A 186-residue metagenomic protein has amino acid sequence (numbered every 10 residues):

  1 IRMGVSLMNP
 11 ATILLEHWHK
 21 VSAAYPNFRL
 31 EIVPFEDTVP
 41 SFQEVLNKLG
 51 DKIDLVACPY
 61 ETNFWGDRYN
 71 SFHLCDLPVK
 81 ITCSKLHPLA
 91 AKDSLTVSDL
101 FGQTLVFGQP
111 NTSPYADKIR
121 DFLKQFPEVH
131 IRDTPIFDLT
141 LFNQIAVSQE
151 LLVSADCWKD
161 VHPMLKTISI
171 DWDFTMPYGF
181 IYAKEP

Functional and structural regions predicted by a protein language model:
R2-N63: Central regulatory/effector-binding core of bacterial HTH transcription factors
I13-L14, W65, G102-F126: Secondary-structure junction motif
H17-P26, N47, Y115-I131: Ligand-binding cleft/hinge of the Venus flytrap
F28-V39, G108, P127-D138: Short beta-strand-to-loop elements that line the ligand-binding cleft of bilobed periplasmic-binding protein-like
L46-C58, V79, I145-V153: Alpha-to-beta junction loops
G66-F72, L77, T140-E185: Beta-alpha-beta core module
D67-V79, C83-L105: Flexible hinge/capping segments at coil-to-helix
T82-A90, P177-P186: A bilobed periplasmic-binding-protein/Venus flytrap-type ligand-binding module shared by bacterial periplasmic
